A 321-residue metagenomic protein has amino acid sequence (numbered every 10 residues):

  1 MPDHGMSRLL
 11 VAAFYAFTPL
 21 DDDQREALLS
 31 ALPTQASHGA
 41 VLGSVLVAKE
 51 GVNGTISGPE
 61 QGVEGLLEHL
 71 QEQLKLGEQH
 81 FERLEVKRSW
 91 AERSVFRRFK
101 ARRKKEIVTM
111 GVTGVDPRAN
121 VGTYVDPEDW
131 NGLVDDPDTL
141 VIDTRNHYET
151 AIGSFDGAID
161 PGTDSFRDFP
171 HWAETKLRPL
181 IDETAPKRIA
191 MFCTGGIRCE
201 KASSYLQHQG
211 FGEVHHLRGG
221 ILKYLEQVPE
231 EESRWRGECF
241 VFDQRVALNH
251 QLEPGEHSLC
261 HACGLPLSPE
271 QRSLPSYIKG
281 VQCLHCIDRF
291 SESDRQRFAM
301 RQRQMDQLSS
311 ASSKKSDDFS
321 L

Functional and structural regions predicted by a protein language model:
P2-V121, R145-I189, I197-L321: Rhodanese-like catalytic fold shared by cysteine-dependent sulfurtransferases and DSP/PTP-type phosphatases
G39, D136-P137: Structured helix-beta-strand junction loops
V115, N120-D136: Internal catalytic-core helix/loop-beta-alpha segment that presents or stabilizes conserved functional determinants
L140-T144: Short hydrophobic beta-strand that contains or immediately precedes a catalytic carboxylate
